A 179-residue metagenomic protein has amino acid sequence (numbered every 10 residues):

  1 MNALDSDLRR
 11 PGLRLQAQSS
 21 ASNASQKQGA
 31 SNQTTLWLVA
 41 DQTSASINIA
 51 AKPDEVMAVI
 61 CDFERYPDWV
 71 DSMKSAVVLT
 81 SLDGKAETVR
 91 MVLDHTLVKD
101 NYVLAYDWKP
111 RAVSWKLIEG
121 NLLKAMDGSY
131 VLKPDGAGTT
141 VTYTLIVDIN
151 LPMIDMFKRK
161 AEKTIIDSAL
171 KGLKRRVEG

Functional and structural regions predicted by a protein language model:
N2-A17, N32-G84: Hydrophobic ligand-binding cavity/cleft-lining segments
S19, Q28: Cationic, low-complexity basic patches in intrinsically disordered or flexible, solvent-exposed regions
S31, A169-L173: Hydrophobic alpha-helical packing residues
P53, R175-G179: Generic C-terminal helix-cap and adjacent flexible tail
D68, S75-V78, L82, V92-T140 (+3 more regions): Hydrophobic-ligand binding "helix-grip"
I146-S168: A short acidic/glycine-rich loop-to-helix N-cap element
